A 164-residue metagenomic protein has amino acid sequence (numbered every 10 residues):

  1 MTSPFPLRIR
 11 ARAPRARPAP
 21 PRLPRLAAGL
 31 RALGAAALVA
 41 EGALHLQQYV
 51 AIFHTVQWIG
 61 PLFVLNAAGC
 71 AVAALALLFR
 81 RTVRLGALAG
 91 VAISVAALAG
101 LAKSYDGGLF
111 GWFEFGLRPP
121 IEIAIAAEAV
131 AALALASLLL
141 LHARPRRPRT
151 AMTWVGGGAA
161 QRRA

Functional and structural regions predicted by a protein language model:
M1-R15, A151-A164: Short, intrinsically disordered terminal tails adjacent to the first/last structured region
T2-A36: Cytosolic juxtamembrane helix and N-cap/initiation of the first transmembrane helix
A13-A27, A74-G86, L133-G157: Cytoplasmic membrane-interface segments at the C-terminal ends of transmembrane helices
L30-A43, A164: Alpha-helical transmembrane segments of multi-pass integral membrane proteins
A36, A40, I59-L77, A92-A99: Core segments of alpha-helical transmembrane spans in multipass integral membrane proteins
E41-L65, A99-A126: Membrane interfacial helix motifs at helix-loop boundaries and amphipathic/re-entrant anchors
N66-A73, I123-L140: Hydrophobic cores of alpha-helical transmembrane segments in multi-pass inner/ER membrane proteins, independent
A87-A97, T153-W154: Central hydrophobic cores of alpha-helical transmembrane segments in multi-pass integral membrane proteins
